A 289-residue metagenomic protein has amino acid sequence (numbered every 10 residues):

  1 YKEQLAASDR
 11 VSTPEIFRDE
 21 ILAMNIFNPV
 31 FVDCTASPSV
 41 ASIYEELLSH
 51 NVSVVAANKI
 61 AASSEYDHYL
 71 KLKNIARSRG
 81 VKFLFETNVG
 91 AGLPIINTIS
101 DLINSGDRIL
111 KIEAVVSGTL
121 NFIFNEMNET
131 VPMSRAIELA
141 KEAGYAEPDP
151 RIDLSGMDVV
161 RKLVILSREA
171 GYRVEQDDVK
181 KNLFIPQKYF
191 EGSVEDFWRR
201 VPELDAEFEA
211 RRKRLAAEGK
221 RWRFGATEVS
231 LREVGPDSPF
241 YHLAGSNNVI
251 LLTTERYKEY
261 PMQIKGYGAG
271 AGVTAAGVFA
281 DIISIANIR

Functional and structural regions predicted by a protein language model:
Y1-S49: N-terminal glycine-/serine-/threonine-rich beta1-alpha1-beta2 phosphate-ribose binding loop of Rossmann-like
L22, L48-S49, R77, K141 (+1 more regions): Alpha-helix boundary recognition
F27, R79-F83, D107: A short helix-to-beta-strand connector/capping loop
T35-H50, K59-E86, A91-I99: Rossmann-fold NAD(P)-binding glycine/threonine-rich loop
L84, N88, I95-A114, F122-R289: NAD(P)-dependent dehydrogenase/reductase Rossmann-like domain
